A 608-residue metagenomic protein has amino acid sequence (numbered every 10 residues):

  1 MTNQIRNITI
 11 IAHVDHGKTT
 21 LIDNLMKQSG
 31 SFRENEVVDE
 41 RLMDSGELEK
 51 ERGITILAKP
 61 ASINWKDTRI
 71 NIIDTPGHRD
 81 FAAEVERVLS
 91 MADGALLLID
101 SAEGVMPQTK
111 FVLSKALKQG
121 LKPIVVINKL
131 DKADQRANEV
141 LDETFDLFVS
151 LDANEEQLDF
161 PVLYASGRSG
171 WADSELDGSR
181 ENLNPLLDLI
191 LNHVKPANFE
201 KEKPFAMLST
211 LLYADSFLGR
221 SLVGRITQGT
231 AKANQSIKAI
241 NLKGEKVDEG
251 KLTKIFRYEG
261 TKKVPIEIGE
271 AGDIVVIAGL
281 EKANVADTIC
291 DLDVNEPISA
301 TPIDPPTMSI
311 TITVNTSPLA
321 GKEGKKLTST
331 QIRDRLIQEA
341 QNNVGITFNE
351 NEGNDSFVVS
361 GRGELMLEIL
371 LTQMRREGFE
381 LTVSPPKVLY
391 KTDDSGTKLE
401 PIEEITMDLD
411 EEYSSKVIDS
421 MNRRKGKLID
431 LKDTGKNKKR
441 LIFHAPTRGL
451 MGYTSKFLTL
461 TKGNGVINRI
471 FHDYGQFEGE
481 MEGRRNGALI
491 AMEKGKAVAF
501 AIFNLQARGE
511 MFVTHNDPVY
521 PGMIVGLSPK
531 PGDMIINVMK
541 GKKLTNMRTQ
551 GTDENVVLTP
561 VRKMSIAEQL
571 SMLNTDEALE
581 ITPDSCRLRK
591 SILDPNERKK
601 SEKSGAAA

Functional and structural regions predicted by a protein language model:
M1-A608: Structural and coupling elements of P-loop NTPases
